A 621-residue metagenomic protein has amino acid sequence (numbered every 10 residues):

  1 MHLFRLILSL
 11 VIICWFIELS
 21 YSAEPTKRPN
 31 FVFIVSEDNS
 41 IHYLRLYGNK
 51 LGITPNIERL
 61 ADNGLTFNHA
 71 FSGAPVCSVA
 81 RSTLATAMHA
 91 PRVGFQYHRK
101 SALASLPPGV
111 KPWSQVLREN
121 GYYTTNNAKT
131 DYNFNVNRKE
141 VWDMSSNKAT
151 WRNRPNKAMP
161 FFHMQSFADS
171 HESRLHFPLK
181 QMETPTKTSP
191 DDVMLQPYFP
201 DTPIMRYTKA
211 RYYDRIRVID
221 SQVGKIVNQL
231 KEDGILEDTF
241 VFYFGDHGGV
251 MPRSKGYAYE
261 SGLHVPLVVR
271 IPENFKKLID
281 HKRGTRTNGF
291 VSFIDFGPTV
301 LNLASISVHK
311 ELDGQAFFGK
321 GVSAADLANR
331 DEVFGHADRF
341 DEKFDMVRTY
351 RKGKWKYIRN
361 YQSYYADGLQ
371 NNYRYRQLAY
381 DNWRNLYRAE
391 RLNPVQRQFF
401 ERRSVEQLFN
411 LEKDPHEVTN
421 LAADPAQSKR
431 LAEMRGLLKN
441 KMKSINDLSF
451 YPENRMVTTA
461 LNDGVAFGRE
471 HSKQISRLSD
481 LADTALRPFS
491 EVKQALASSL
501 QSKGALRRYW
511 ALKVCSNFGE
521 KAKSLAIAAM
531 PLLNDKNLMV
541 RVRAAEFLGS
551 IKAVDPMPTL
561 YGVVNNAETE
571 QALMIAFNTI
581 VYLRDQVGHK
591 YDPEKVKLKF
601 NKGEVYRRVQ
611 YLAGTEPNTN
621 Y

Functional and structural regions predicted by a protein language model:
H2-L6, L19-L392, R397-F400, P415-G436 (+2 more regions): Formylglycine-dependent sulfatase
L6-W15: Sec-dependent N-terminal signal peptides
A23-P29, S36, I41, T66 (+3 more regions): Long, internal low-complexity/basic segments
L408-F409: Short hydrophobic beta-strand that contains or immediately precedes a catalytic carboxylate
E412: C-terminal helical cap and adjacent loop that interface with cofactors, partners, or active-site loops
